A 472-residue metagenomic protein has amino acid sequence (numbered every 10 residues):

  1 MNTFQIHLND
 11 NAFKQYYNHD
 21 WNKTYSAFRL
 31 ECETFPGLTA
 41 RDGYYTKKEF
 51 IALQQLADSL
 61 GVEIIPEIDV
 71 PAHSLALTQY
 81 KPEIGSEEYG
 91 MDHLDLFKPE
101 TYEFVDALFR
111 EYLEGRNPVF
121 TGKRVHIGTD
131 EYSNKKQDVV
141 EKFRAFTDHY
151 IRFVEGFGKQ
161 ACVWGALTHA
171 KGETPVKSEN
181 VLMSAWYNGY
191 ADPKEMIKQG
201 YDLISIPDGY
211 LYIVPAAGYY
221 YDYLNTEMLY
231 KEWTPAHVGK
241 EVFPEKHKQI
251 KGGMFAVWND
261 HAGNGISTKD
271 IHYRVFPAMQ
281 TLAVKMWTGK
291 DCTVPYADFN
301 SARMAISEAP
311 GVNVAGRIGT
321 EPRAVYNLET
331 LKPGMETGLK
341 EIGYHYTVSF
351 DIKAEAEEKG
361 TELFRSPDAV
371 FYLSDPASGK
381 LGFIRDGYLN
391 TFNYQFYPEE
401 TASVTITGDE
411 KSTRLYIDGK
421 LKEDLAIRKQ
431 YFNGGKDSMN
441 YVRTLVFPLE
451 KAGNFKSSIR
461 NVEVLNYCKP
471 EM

Functional and structural regions predicted by a protein language model:
M1-F157, A161: Substrate-binding cleft of carbohydrate-active enzyme catalytic domains
Q5, I65, S184-A185, M254: Conserved beta-strand positions in the central sheet of alpha/beta enzyme cores
N9-N11, D69-H73, D130-Y132, A166-H169 (+3 more regions): Active-site beta-loop-alpha junctions enriched in small/polar residues
Y132-F146, E173-N188: Short glycine/threonine-rich loop-to-helix capping motif typified by GTGT followed within a few residues by an Asp-Pro
T147-F153, L167-P175: N-terminal active-site wall of soluble small-molecule enzyme domains
E155-G165, P193, L203-P207, G289-P295 (+2 more regions): Acidic/polar loop patches that form or flank catalytic/metal-binding clefts of enzymes that bind anionic ligands
P175-V181, N188-L328: Flexible, acidic glycine-rich loops studded with aromatic residues
I318-M472: Extracellular glycan-associated modules
